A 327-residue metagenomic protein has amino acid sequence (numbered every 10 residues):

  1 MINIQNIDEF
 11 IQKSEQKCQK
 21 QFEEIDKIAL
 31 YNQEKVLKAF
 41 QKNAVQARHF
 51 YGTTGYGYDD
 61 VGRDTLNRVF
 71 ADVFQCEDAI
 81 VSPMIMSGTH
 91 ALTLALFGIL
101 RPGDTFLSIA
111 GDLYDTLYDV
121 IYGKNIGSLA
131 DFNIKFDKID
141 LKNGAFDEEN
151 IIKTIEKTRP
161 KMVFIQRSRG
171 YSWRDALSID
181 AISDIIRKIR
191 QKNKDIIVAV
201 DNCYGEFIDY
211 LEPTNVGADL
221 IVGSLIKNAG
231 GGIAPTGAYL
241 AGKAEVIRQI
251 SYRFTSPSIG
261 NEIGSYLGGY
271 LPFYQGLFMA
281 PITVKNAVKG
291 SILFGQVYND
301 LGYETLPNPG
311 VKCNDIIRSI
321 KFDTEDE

Functional and structural regions predicted by a protein language model:
I4-Q19, D26, K35-K42, Q46-H49 (+5 more regions): Conserved PLP-enzyme active-site core in the AAT-like
F50-I80: Active-site-flanking structural segment that lines cofactor/substrate pockets
A79-S82, L100: Active-site loop/lid in soluble adenylation, ligation, and acyl-transfer enzymes
M84-M86, C313-N314: Short linear loop/turn motifs
M279, R318-E327: Short glycine/threonine-rich loop-to-helix capping motif typified by GTGT followed within a few residues by an Asp-Pro
P309-R318: Conserved glycine-rich beta-strand-loop-beta hairpin in the small C-terminal domain of fold type I
